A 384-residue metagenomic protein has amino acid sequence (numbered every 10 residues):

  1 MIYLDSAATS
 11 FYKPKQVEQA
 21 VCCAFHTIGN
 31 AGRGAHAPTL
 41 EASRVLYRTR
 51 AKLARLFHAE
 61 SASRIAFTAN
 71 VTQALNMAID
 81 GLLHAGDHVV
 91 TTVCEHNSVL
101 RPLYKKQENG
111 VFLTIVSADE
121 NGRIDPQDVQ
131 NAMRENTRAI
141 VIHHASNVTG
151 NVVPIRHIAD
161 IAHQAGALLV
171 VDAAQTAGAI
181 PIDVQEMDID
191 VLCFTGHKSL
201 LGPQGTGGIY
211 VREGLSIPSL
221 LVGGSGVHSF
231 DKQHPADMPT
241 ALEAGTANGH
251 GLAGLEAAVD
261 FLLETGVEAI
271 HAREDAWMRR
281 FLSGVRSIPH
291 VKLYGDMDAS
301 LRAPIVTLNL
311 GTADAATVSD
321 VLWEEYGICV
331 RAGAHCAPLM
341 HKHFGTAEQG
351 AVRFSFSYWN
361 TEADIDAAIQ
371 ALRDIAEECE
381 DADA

Functional and structural regions predicted by a protein language model:
M1-A384: Pyridoxal 5′-phosphate
